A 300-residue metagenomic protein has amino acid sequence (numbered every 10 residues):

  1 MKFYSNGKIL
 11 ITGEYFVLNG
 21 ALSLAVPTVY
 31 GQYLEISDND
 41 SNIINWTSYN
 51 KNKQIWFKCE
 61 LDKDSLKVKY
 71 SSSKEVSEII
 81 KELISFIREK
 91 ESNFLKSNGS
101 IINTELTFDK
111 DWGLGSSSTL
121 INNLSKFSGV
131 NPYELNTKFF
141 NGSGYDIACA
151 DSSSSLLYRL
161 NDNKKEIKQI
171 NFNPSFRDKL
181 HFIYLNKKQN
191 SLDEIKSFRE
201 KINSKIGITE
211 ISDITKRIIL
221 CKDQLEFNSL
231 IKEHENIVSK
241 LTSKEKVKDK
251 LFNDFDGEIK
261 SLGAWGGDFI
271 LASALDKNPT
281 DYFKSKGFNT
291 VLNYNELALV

Functional and structural regions predicted by a protein language model:
F3-N6, L10, V17, A25-V26 (+4 more regions): C-terminal nucleotide
L106-K110: Acidic, glycine-rich active-site loops and adjacent beta-strand->loop/helix elements that engage anionic groups
D111-Y133: DPxDG-like acidic metal-binding loop motif
